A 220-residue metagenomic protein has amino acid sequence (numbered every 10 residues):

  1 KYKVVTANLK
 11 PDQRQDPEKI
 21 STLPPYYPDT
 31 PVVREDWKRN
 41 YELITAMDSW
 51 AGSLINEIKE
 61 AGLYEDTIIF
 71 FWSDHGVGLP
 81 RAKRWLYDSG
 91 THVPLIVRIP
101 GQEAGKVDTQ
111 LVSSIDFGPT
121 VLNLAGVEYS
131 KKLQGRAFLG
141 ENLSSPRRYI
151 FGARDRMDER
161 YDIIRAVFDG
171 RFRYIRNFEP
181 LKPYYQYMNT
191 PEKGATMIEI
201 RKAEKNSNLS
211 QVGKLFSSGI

Functional and structural regions predicted by a protein language model:
K1, R98, R154-D155, G170 (+1 more regions): Structured loops at beta-to-helix junctions and adjacent beta-edge loops in soluble globular domains
K1-I115, N123-K132, L181-G219: Active-site-proximal cap/lid insertion segments
L63-I69, P146-R147, G170-F172: Loop/turn elements at helix/coil->beta-strand transitions in domains of secreted/extracellular proteins
I68-S73, I150-D155, I175-R176: Short beta-strand segments
R84-D88, G140-L143, R165-A166: Short glycine-biased active-site loop of nucleotidyltransferases that positions the nucleotide triphosphate and helps
V93-L95, R147-Y149, R165, F172: Small-molecule pocket liners
R136-E141, R147-A153: Polar, glycine-rich mid-to-C-terminal structural blocks that act as macromolecule-binding/assembly scaffolds
D162-F168, G213-S217: Short, surface-exposed beta-strand/loop micro-motifs that present aromatic residues
